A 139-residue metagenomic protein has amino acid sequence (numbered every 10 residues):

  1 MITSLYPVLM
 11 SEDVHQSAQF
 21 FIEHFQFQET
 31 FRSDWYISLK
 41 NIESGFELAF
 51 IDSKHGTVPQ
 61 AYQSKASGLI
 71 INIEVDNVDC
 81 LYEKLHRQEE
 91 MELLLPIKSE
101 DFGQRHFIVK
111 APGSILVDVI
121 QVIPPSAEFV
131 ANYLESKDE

Functional and structural regions predicted by a protein language model:
M1-L5, Q28-I73, Y82-K110, V122-E139: Vicinal oxygen chelate
S11-D13, D101: Conserved beta-strand-loop-alpha-helix junction that forms the acyl-donor binding cleft
D13-V14, D76-V78: Helix N-cap motif at beta-to-alpha junctions
S17-I22, L85, S114: Conserved active-site tyrosine of GNAT-family acetyltransferases
A111-V117: Short, glycine-anchored, charge-dense loop/turn motifs used at functional sites
